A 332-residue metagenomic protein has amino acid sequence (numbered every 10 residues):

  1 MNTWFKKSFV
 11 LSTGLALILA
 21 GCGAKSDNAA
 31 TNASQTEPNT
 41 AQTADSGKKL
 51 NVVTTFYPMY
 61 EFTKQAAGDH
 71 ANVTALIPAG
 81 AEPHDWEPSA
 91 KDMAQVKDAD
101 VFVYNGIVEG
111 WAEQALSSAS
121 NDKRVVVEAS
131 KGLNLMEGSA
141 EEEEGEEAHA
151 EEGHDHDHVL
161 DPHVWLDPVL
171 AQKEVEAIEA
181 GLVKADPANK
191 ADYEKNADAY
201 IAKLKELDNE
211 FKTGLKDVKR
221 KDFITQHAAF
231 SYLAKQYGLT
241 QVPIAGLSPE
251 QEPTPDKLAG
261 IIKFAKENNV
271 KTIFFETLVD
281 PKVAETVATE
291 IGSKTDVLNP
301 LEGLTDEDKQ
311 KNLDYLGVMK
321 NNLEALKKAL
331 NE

Functional and structural regions predicted by a protein language model:
N2-T13, I18, C22-E332: Extracytoplasmic metal-acquisition and chelation regions
